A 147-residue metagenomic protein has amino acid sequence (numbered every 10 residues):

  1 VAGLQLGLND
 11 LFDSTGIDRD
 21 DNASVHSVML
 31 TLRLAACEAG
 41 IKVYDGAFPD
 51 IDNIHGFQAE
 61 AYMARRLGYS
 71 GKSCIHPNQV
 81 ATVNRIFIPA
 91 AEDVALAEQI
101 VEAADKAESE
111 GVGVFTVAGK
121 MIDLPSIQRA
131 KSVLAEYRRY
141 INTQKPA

Functional and structural regions predicted by a protein language model:
V1-A147: Expand to "…catalyze enediolate/carbanion chemistry for C-C bond making/breaking, isomerization, decarboxylation
